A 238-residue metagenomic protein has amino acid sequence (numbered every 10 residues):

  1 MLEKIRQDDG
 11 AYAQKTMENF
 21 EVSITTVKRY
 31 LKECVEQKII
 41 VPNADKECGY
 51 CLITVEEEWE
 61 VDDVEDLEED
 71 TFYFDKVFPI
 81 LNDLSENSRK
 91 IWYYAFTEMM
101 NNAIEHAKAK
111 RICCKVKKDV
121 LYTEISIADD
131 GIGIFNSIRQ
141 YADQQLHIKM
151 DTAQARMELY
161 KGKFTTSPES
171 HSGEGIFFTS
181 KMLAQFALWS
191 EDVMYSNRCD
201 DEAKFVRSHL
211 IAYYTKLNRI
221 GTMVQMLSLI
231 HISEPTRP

Functional and structural regions predicted by a protein language model:
M1-A11, E18: Short amphipathic alpha-helical interface segments
K15-N19, D75-T97: Conserved short strand/loop->alpha-helix "switch" segment adjacent to the catalytic nucleotide/phosphoryl-transfer site
T25: Key DNA-contact positions within bacterial/archaeal DNA-binding proteins
E33-V35: Basic amphipathic alpha-helical segments that dock to polyanions
K38: Glycine-centered, phosphate/nucleic-acid-interacting loop/turn motifs that mediate DNA/RNA or nucleotide
V41, K46-W59, I104-L229: Conserved beta-strand-loop-beta-strand hairpin that lines the nucleotide-binding pocket of ATP/GTP-utilizing enzymes
S228-P238: Residue-level detector of conserved catalytic or cofactor/ligand-binding positions in enzyme active sites
